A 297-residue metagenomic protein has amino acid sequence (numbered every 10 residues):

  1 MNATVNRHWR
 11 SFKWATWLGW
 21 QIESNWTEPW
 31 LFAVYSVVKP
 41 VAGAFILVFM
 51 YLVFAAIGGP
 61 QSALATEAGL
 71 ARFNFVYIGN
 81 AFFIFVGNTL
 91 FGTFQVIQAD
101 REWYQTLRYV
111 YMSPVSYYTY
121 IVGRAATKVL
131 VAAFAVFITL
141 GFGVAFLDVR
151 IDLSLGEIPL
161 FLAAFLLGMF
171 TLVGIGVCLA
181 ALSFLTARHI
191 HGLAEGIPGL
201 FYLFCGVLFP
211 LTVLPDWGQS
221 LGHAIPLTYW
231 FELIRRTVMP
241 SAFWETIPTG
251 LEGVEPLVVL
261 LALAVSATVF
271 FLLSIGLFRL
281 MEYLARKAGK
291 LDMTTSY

Functional and structural regions predicted by a protein language model:
M1-Y297: Hydrophobic transmembrane alpha-helices and immediately adjacent juxtamembrane helices of multi-pass inner-membrane
